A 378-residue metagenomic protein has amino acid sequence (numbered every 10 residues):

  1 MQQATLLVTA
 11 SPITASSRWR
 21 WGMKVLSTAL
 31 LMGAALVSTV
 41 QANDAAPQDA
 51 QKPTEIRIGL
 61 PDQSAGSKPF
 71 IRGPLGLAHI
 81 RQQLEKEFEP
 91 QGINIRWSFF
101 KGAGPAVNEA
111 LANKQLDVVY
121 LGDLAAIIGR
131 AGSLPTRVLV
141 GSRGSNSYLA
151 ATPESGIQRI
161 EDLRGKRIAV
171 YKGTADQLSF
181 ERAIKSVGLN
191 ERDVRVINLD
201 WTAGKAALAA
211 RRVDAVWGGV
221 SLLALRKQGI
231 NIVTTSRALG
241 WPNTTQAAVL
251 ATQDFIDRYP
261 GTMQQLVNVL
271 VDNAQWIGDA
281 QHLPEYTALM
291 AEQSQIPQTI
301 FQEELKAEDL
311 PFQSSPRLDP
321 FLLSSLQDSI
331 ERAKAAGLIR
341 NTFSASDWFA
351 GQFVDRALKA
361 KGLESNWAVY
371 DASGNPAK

Functional and structural regions predicted by a protein language model:
K52-L75, I95-F99, G165-A169, R195-I197: Short, well-ordered beta-strand elements
L60-D62, F100-G104, K114-I127, G132 (+5 more regions): Beta->alpha turn/N-cap motifs
S64-A65, Y259-T342: Secondary-structure end/capping motifs
A65-I95, G129-G132: Short, polar/charged alpha-helical segment
W97-E109, G122, V194-A209: Short helix-initiation/N-cap motifs at beta->coil->alpha
L124, S155, I197, T202-S294: Pocket-lining segment of extracytoplasmic ligand-binding domains
T152-R167, D257-G261: Flexible hinge/capping segments at coil-to-helix
E331-K378: Conserved C-terminal helix/tail region of periplasmic/extracytoplasmic solute-binding proteins
